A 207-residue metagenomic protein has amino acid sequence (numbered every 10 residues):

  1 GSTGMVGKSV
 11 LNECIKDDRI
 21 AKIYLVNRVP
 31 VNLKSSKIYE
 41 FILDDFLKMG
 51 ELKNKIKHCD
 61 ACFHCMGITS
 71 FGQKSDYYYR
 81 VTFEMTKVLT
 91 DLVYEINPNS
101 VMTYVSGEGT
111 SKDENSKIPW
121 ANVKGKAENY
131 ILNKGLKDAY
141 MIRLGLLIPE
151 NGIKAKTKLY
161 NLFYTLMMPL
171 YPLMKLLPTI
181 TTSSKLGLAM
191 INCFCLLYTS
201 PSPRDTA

Functional and structural regions predicted by a protein language model:
G1-K16: N-terminal Rossmann NAD(P)H-binding glycine-rich loop of SDR-like oxidoreductase domains
V26, C65, M102-E108, I142-L144: SDR active-site strand-loop-helix element
V26-N32: Short, polar loop motifs at secondary-structure junctions
Y39-Y94, S111: NAD(P)H-binding glycine-rich loop region in Rossmannoid oxidoreductase-like domains and their noncatalytic homologs
N97-S100, L136: A short helix->loop->beta-strand "cap" motif at the edges of active sites that frequently abuts
K112-L197: Oxidoreductase cofactor-interface core, primarily capturing Rossmann-like NAD(P)-dependent enzymes
Y198-A207: Single conserved hydrophobic/aromatic residue that forms the stacking wall/gate of nucleotide- or nucleobase-binding
